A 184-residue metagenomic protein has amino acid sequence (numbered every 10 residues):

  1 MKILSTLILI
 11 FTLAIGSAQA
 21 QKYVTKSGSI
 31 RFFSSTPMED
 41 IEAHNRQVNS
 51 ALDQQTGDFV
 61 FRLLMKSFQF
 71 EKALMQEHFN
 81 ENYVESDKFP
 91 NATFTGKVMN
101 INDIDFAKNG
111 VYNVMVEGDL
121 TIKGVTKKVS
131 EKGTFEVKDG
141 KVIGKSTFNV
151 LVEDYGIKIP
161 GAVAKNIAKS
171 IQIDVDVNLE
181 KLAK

Functional and structural regions predicted by a protein language model:
M1-Y23: Bacterial Sec-dependent N-terminal signal peptides
A20-K184: Low-complexity, acidic/polar, glycine-enriched regions of mature
